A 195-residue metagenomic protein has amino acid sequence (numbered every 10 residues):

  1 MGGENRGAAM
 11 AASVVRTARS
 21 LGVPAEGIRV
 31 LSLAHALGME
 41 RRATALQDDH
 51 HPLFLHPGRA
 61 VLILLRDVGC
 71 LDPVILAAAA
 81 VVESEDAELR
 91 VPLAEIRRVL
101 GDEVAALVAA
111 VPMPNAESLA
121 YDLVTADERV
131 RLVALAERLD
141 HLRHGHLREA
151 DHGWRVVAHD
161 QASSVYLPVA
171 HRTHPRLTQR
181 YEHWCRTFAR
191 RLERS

Functional and structural regions predicted by a protein language model:
M1-S195: Active-site helical microenvironments for divalent-metal-assisted chemistry
